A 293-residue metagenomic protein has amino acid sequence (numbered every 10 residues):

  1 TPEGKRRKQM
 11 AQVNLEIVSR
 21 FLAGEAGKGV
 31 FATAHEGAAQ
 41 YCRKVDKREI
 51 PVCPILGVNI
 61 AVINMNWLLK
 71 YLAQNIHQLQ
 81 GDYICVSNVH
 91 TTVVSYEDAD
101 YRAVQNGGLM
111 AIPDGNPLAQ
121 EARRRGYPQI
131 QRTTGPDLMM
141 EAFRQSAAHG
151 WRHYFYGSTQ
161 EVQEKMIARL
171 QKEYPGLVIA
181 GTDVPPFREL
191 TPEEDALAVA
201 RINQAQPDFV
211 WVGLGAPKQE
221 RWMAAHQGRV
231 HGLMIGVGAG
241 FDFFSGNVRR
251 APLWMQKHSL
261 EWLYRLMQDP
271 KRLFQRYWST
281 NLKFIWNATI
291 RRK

Functional and structural regions predicted by a protein language model:
T1-T33, A119-A122, A251, M255-K293: A transmembrane-helix-recognition feature enriched in membrane-embedded lipid enzymes and envelope glyco-/phospholipid
A34-D137: N-terminal nucleotide/polyanion-binding subdomain common to many enzyme families
G81, W151, V230-G232: A short helix->loop->beta-strand "cap" motif at the edges of active sites that frequently abuts
A99, A103-G107, E220-A239: A short, gly/pro- and small-residue-rich
L118-Q120, K218, G240-S245: Short gly/pro/ser/thr-enriched loop/turn and capping motifs at secondary-structure boundaries
A119-R201, A205: Conserved beta-alpha
V184-L190, G232-Q268: Short, flexible loop segments at boundaries between secondary-structure elements
I202-A216: Proline-aspartate-enriched helix->loop->beta-strand connector
